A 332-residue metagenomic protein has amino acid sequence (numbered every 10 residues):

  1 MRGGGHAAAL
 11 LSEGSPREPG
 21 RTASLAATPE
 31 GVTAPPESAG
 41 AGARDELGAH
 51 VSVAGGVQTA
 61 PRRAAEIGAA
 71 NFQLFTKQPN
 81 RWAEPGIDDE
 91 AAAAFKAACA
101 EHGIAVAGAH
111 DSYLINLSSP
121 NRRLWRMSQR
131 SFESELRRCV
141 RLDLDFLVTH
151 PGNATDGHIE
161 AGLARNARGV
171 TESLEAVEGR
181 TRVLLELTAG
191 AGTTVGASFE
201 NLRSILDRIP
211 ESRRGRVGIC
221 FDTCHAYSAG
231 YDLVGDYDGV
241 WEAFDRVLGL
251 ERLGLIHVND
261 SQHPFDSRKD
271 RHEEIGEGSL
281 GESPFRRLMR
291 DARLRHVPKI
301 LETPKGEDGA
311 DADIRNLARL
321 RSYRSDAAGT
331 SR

Functional and structural regions predicted by a protein language model:
R2-D111, I115-S134, D326-R332: N-terminal pre-domain/capping segments
G31, P36, R203-R332: Histidine-acidic metal/acid-base catalytic patches
H50-A54, K77-P79, D111-L114, G152-A154 (+4 more regions): Active-site beta-loop-alpha junctions enriched in small/polar residues
R62-G68, D88-G108, E135-D143, E172-R180 (+3 more regions): Acidic (Asp/Glu)-rich catalytic clusters
A64, H110, S128, C139 (+5 more regions): Conserved, mostly hydrophobic/aromatic
D88-A93, W125, Q129-F132, L163-A167 (+3 more regions): Charged helix-capping and loop-helix junction motifs
E101, L117-G218: Active-site acidic/histidine proton-transfer and metal-coordination neighborhood in alpha/beta enzyme cores
